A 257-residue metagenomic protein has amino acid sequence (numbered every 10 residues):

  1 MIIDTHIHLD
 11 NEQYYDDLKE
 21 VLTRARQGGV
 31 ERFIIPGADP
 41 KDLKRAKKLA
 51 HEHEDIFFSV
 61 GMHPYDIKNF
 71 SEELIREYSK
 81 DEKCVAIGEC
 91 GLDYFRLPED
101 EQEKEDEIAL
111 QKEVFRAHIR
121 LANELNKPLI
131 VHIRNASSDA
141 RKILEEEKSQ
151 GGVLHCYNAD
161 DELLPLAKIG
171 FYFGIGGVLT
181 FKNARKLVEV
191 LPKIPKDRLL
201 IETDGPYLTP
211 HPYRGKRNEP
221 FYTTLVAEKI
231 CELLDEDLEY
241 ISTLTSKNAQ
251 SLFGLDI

Functional and structural regions predicted by a protein language model:
M1-I257: Mid-domain alpha/beta scaffold segments of enzyme catalytic cores
